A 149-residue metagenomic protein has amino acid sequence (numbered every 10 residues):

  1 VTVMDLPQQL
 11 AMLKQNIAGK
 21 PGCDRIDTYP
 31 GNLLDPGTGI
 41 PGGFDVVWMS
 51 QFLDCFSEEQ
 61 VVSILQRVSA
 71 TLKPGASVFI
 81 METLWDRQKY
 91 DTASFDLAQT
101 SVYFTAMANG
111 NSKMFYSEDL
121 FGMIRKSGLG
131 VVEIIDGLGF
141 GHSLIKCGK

Functional and structural regions predicted by a protein language model:
V1-K149: Alpha-helical subdomain
